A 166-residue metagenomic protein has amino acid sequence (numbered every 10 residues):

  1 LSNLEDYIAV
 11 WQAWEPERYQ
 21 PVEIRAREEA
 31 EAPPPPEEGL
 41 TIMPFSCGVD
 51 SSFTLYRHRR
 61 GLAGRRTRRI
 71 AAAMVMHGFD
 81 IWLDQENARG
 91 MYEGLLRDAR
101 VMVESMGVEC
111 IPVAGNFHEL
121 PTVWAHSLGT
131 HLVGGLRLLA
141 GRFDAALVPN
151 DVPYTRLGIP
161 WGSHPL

Functional and structural regions predicted by a protein language model:
L1-M43, S52-A114: RNA-binding accessory domains that recognize and position tRNA/RNA substrates
Y7-P16, D80-L83, L120-T122, H126-L166: Active-site adenylate/phosphate-handling loop in enzymes that bind or generate adenylated species
G48: Conserved G/P- and acidic residue-centered "switch" motifs that form tight phosphate/ATP-binding loops in soluble
N116-H118: Conserved SAM/SAH-binding loop
